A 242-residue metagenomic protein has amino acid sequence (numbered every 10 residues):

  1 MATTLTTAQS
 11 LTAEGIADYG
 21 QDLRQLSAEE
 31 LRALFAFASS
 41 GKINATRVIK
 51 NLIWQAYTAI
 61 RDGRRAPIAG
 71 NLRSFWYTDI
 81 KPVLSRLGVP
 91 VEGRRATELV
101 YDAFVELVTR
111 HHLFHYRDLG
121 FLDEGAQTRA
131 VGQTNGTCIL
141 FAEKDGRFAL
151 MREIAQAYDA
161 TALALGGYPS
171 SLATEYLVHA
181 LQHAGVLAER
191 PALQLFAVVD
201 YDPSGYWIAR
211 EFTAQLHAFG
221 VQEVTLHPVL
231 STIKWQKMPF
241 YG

Functional and structural regions predicted by a protein language model:
M1-L193, Y206-G242: Nucleic-acid enzyme cleavage-core boundary/entry regions
L195-D202: Short glycine-rich or small-residue beta-strand-to-loop segments that form or flank ligand, phosphate, metal/Fe-S
